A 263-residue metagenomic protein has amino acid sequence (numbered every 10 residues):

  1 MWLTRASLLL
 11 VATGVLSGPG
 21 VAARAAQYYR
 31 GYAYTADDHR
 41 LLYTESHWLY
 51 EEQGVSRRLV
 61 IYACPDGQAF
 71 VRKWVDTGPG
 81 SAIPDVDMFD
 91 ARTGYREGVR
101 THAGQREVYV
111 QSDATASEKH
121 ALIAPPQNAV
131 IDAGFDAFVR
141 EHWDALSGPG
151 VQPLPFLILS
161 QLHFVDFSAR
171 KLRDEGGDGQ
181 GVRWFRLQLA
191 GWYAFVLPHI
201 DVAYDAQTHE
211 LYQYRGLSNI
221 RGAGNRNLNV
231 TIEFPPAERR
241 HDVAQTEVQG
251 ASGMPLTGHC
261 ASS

Functional and structural regions predicted by a protein language model:
M1-W2: N-terminal secretory signal peptides that target proteins for export/translocation
A6-S17: Bacterial N-terminal signal peptides
A12-G14, H47, F70, F138-D144 (+1 more regions): Generic hydrophobic, helix-prone segments enriched in Leu/Val/Ile
G18-R24: Sec/Tat signal peptide C-region and signal peptidase I cleavage site
R24-A82, V86-H102, P155-S263: Acidic, serine/threonine-rich low-complexity disordered tracts
Q68-D144: Contiguous hydrophobic, core-forming segments of folded domains
Q111-V182, R186-Q188: Solvent-exposed helix/loop surface patches that form functional interfaces
